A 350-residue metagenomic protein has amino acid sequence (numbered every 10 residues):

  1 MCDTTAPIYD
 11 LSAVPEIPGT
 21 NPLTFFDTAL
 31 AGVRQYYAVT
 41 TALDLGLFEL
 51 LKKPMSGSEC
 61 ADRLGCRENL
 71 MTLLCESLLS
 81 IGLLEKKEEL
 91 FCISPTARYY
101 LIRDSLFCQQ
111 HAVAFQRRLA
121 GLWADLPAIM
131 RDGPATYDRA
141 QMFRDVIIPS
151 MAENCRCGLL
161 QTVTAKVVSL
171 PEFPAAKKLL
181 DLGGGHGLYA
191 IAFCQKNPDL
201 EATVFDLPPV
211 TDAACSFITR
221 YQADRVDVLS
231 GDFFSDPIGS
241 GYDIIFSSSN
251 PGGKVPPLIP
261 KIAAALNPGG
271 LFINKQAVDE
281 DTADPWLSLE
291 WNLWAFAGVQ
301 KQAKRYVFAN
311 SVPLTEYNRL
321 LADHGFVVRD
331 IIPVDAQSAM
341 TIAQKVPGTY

Functional and structural regions predicted by a protein language model:
C2-L73, Y189, D199-T203, P208-Y350: Alpha-helical subdomain
F25, A29-D44, E49, T72-K177: Conserved Class I S-adenosyl-L-methionine-dependent methyltransferase catalytic core
C157-A165, G187, T211, L314: Short, well-ordered alpha-helical scaffold segments within catalytic/effector domains
A175-G185: Conserved class I S-adenosyl-L-methionine
F193: Aromatic pocket-lining residues of Rossmann-like dinucleotide-binding sites
